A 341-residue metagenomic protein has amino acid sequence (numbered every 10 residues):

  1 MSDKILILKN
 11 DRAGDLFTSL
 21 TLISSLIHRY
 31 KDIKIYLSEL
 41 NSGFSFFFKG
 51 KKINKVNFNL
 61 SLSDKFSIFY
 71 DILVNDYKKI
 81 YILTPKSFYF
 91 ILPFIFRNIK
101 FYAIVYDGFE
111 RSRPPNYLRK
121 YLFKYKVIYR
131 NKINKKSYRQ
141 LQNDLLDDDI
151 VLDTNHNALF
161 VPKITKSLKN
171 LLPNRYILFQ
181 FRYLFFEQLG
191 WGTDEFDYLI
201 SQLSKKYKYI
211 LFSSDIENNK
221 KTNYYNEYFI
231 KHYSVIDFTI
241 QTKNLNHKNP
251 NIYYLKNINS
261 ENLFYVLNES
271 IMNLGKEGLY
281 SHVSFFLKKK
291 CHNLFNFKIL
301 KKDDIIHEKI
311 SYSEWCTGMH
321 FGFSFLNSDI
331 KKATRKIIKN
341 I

Functional and structural regions predicted by a protein language model:
K4-Y129, N262, S270, S281: Active-site and donor-binding regions of nucleotide-sugar-utilizing enzymes
I7, D11, L159-N226, F297: Active-site donor-nucleotide binding/catalytic segment of nucleotide-sugar enzymes
S38-L40, L83-T84, Y138, Q180 (+1 more regions): Replace "coordinates the UDP/GDP/TDP-sugar" with "coordinates nucleotide-activated sugar donors
F44-K52, Y89-F96, P115-R119, K220-L245 (+1 more regions): Short, aromatic/basic amphipathic alpha-helical patches
K65-S67, E195-N293, F297: Donor-binding and catalytic core of enzymes assembling or modifying cell-surface/extracellular glycoconjugates
I104-L189: Mid-sequence helix-capping/hinge segment at a functional interface
D107-F123, H282-I341: Nucleotide-sugar donor-binding patch of glycosyltransferase catalytic domains
L145, N223-N259, H307-I341: Extended, non-globular alpha-helical segments
